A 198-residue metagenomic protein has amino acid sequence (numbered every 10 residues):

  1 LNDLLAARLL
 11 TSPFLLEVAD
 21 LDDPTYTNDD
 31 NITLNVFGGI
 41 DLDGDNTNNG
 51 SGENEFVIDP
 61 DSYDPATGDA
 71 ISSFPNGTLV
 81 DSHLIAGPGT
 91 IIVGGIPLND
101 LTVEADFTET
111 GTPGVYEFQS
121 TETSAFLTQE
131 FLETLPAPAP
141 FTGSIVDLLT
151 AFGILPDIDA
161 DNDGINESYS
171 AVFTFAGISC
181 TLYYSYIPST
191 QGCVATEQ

Functional and structural regions predicted by a protein language model:
L1-Q198: Extracytosolic secretory-pathway proteins
